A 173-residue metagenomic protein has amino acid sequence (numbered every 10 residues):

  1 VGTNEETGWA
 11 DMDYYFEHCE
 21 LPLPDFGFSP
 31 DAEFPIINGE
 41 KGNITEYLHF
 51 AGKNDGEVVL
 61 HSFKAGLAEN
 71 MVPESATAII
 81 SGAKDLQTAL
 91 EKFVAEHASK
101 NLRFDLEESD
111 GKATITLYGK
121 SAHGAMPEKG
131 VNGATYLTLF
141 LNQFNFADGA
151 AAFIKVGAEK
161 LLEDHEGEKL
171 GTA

Functional and structural regions predicted by a protein language model:
V1-K53, E91, K160-A173: Acidic/histidine-rich catalytic neighborhood of metal-dependent amide-processing enzymes
T45, A51-A173: Metal-dependent amide/peptide-bond hydrolase catalytic core, centered on the "pita-bread" metallohydrolase fold
